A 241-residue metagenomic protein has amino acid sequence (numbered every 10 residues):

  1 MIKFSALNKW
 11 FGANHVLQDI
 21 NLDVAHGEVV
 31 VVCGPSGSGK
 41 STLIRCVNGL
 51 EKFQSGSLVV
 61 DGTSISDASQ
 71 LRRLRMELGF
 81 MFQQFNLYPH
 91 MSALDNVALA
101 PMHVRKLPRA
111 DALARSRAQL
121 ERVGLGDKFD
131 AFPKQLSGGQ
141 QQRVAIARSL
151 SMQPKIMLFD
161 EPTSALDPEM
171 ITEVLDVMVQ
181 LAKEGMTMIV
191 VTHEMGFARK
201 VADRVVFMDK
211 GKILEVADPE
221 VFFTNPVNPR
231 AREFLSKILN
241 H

Functional and structural regions predicted by a protein language model:
M1-P219: ABC family nucleotide-binding domain
K210, V216, E220-H241: C-terminal boundary and immediately downstream tail of ABC-type ATPase nucleotide-binding domains
